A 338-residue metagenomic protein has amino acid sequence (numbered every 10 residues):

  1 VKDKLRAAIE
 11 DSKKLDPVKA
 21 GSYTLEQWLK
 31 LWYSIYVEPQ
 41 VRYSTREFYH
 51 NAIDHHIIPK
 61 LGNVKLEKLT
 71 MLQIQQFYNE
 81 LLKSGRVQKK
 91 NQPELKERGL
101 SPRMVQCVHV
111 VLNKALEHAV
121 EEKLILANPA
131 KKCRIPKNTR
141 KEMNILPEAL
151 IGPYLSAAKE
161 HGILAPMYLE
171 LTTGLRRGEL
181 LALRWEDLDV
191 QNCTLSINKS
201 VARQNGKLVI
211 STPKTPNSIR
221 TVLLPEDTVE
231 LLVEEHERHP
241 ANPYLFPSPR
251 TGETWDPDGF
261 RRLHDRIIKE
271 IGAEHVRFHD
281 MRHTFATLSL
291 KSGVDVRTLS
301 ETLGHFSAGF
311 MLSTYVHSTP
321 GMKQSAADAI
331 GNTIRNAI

Functional and structural regions predicted by a protein language model:
V1-Q76, E235-N242, P320: N-terminal DNA-binding module of tyrosine recombinases/phage integrases
A52, H56, V64-Q76, K83-K132 (+1 more regions): N-terminal DNA-binding recognition helix of tyrosine site-specific recombinases/integrases
Q75-F77, E121-L155: Flexible interdomain linker/hinge and immediately adjacent N-terminus of the catalytic tyrosine-recombinase domain
R86-N91, G152-I163, T173, V222 (+3 more regions): Short, basic (Lys/Arg/His-rich) helix/loop patches that form interaction surfaces in the mid-to-C-terminal regions
Q92, S156, N192, N205-E230 (+3 more regions): C-terminal secondary-structure termini that scaffold catalytic or DNA-interacting sites
E117-P129, A149, Y168-V201, R297: Short, charged phosphate-coordinating catalytic segments
K137, I145, V201, L303-A329: Catalytic-site neighborhood detector that most strongly recognizes the C-terminal catalytic loop/helix of tyrosine
D187-T194, H275, V294-V316: Short, polar N-cap/turn motifs at the start of nucleic acid-interacting alpha helices
